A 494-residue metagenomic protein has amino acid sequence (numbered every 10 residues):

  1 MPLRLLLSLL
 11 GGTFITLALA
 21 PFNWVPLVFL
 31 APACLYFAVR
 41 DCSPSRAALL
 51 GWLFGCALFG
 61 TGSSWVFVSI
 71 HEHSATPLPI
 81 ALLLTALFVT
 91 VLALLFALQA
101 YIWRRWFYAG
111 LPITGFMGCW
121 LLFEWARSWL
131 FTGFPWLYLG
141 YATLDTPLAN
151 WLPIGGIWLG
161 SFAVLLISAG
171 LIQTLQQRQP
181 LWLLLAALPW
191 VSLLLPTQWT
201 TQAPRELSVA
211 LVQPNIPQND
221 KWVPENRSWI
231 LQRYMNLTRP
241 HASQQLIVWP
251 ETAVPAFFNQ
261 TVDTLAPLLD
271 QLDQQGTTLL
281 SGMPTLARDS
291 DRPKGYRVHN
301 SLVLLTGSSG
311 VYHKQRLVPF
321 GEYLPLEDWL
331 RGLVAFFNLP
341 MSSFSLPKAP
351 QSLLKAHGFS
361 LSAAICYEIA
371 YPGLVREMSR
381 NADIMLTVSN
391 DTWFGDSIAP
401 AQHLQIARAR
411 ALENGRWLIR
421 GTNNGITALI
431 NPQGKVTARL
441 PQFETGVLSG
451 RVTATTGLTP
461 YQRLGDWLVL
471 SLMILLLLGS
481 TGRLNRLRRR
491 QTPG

Functional and structural regions predicted by a protein language model:
M1-Q198, D396, A407-R410, T422-N424 (+3 more regions): Membrane-embedded alpha-helical bundles of multi-pass enzymes that act on lipidic or dolichyl-linked glycan substrates
L19-C34, L58-S69, Q213-N215, S243-F257 (+2 more regions): Short, conserved active-site loops that position catalytic residues or coordinate cofactors/metal ions across diverse
A38-V39, I102, W106, L171-L175 (+5 more regions): Alpha-helix C-terminal capping segments
A48, I230-T238, A370-V375: Short, acidic/polar
L82-L87, I216-W222, F336: Short glycine/proline- and acidic residue-enriched helix-loop micro-motifs that form flexible lids or anion-recognition
V89, W229, R233-N236, I406 (+1 more regions): A non-catalytic, amphipathic alpha-helix used as a structural packing/dimerization or gating element in enzyme scaffolds
D145-T146, W190-L272, T277: Membrane-interface segments at or immediately adjacent to transmembrane helices that form the boundary between
N226, E251-G494: Solvent-exposed soluble domains appended to multi-pass membrane proteins
